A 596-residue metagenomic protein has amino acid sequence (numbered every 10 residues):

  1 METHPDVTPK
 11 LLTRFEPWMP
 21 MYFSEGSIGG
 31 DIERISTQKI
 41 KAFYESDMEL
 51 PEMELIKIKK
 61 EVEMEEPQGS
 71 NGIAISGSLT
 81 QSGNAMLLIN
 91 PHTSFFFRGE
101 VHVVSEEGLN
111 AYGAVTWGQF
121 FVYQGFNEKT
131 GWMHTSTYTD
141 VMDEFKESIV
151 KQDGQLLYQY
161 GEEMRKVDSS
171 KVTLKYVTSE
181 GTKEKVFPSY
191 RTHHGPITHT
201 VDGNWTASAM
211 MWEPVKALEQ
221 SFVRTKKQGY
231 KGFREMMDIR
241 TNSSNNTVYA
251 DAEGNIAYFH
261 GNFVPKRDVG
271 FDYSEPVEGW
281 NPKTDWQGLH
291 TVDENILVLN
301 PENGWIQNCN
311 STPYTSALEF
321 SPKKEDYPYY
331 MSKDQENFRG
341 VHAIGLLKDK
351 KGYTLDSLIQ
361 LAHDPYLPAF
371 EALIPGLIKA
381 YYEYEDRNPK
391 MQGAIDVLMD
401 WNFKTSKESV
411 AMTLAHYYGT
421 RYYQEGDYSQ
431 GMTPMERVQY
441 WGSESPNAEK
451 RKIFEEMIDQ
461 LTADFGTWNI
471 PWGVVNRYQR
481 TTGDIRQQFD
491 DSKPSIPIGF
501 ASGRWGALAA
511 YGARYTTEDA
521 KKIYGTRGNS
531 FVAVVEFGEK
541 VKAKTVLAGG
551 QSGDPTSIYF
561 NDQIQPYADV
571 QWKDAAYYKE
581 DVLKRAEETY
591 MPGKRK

Functional and structural regions predicted by a protein language model:
M1-M48, D251-K596: Long, compositionally biased non-active-site segments enriched in small/hydrophobic residues and glycine
M1-R98, E106-G108, G113-F121, E436: Substrate-recognition/specificity elements adjacent to catalytic centers across diverse enzyme folds
K60-E63, N71-G77, N84, L109-Y112 (+7 more regions): Generic recognition of flexible, low-complexity loop/linker segments
E65-P67, S78-A85, I89-G99, T198-K216 (+3 more regions): Active-site-adjacent "gating/activation" loops or surface patches in catalytic cores
P67, G108-F121, G125-T130, H134-E278: Glycine- and hydrophobic-rich flexible loops that cap the catalytic core of alpha/beta enzyme folds
A74, L87-L88, G131, V248-Y249 (+2 more regions): Structured core elements
Q81-S82, T93-F95, T130-W132, T139 (+1 more regions): Primarily extracytoplasmic ectodomains and periplasmic/lumenal surface modules that are beta-strand-rich
